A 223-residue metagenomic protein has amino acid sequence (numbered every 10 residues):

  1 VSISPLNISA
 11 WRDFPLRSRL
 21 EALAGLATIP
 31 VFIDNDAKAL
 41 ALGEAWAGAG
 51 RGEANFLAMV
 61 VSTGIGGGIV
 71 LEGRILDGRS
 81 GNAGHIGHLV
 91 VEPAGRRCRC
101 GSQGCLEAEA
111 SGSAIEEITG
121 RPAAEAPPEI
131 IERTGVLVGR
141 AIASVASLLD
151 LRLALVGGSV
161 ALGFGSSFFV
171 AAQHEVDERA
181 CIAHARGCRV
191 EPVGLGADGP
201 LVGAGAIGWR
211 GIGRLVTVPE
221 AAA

Functional and structural regions predicted by a protein language model:
V1-D13: A charged helix-plus-loop insertion that forms the helical arch/lid used to bind and gate nucleic-acid substrates
S2, I75-L76: Hydrophobic "anchor" residues
R12, L20-I29, G43-E53, I75 (+1 more regions): ATP-binding/phosphotransfer module of carbohydrate and carboxylate kinases, centering on a glycine-rich
F32, F56-V60, G66-G68, R97-R99 (+1 more regions): Short glycine-aspartate micro-motif
F32-E44, M59: Glycine/small-residue-rich loop that forms an oxyanion/phosphate-binding "nest" at active or ligand-binding sites
D36, S62, A204: Active-site glycine-centered loops adjacent to acidic/histidine catalytic or metal-binding residues that shape
L71-E72: A cytosolic small-molecule/anion-sensing beta-strand core signal
N82-V91: Short, intrinsically disordered, charge-biased short linear motifs at domain edges
